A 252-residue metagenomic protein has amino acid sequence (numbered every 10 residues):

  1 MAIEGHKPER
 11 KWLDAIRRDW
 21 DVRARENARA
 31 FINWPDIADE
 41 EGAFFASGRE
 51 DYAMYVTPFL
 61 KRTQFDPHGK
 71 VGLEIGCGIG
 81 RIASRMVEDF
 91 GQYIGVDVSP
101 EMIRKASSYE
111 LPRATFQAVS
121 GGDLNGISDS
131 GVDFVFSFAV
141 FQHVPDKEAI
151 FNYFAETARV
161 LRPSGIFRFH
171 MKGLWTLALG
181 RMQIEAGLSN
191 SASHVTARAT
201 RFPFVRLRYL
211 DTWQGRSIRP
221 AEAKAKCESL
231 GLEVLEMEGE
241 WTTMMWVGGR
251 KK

Functional and structural regions predicted by a protein language model:
A2-G72, G78-G91, V96-L124, R168-K252: Class I (Rossmann-like) S-adenosyl-L-methionine-dependent methyltransferase catalytic domain, capturing the SAM-binding
K70, G131, S164-G165: Surface-exposed loop/turn positions
N125-V135: A short acidic, Gly/Pro-enriched loop at the edge of an enzyme's catalytic core that lines a small-molecule cofactor
F134-E148: A short SAM/SAH-binding and catalytic strip from SAM-dependent methyltransferases
E148-I150, L179: Short, flexible/disordered intra-domain loops and linkers
F151-P163: A short glycine-rich, Lys/Arg-flanked "PGG" loop and its adjoining helix->strand segment in the class I
